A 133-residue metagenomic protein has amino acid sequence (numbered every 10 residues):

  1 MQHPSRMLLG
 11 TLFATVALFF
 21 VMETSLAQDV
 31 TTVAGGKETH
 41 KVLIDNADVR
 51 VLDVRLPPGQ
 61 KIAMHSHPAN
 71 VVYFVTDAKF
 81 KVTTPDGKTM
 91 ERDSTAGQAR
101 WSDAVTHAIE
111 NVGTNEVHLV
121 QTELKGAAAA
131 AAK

Functional and structural regions predicted by a protein language model:
M1-S5: N-terminal secretory signal peptides that target proteins for export/translocation
G10-E23: Bacterial N-terminal signal peptides
S25-A27: Boundary at the C-terminal end of the N-terminal hydrophobic targeting segment
G36-K61, P68-V72, Q121-T122: A short glycine-rich, His/Asp/Glu-containing loop-to-beta-strand
D45, D86-A104: Short acidic-glycine-tyrosine-enriched beta hairpin
G59-I62, A96-E110: Histidine-centered metal-chelating micro-motifs
H67-D86: Glycine- and acidic-residue-biased ligand/ion/polar-headgroup-sensing regions
D77, A104-A127: Ligand-binding loop in jelly-roll beta-barrel domains
